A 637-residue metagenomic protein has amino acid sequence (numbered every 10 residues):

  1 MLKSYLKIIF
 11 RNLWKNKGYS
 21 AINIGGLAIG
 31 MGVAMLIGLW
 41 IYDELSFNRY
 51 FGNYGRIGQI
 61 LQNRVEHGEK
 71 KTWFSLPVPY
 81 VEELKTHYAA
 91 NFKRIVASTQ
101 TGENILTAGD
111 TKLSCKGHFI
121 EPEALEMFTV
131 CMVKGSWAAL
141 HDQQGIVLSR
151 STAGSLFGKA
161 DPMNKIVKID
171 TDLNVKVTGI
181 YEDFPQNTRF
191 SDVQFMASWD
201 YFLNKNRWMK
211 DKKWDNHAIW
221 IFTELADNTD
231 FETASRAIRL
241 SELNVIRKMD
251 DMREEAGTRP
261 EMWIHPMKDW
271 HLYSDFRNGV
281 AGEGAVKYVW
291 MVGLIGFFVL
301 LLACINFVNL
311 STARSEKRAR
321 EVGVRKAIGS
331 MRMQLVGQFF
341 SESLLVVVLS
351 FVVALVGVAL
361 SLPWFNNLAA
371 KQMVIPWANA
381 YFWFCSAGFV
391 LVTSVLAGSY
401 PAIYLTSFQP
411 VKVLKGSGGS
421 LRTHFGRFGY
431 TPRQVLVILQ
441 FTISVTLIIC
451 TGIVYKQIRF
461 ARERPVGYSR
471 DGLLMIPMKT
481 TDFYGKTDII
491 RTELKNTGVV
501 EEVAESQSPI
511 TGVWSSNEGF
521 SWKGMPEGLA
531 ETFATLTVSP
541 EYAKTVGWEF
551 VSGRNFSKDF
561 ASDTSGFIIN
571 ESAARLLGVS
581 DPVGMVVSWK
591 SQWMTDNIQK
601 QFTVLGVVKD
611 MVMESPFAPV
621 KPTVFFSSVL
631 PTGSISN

Functional and structural regions predicted by a protein language model:
M1-A21, N278-A281, L310-V348, A359-Y484: Alpha-helical transmembrane segments of integral membrane proteins
L13, N23, E44, I60 (+23 more regions): Generic structural signal for small/hydrophobic residues in well-ordered secondary structure, especially within
G25-I29, W137-H141, F556-S562: Glycine-rich loop motifs involved in handling phospho/adenylate chemistry
I29-L36, G296-L302, L349-G357, T393-A397 (+1 more regions): Hydrophobic alpha-helical membrane-associated segments
A34-I41, S98, L301-C304, V358-L362 (+2 more regions): Alpha-helical transmembrane segments of polytopic integral membrane proteins, especially the permease/helical cores
G38-E103, W214-F222, S235-R236, K248 (+4 more regions): Membrane-proximal extracellular/periplasmic loop immediately following the first transmembrane helix
E121-V133, I146-G284, I489-N637: Mid-to-C-terminal secondary-structure elements that act as membrane-proximal/extracytoplasmic interface segments
V280-V299, A380-Y381, C385: N-terminal membrane-entry
